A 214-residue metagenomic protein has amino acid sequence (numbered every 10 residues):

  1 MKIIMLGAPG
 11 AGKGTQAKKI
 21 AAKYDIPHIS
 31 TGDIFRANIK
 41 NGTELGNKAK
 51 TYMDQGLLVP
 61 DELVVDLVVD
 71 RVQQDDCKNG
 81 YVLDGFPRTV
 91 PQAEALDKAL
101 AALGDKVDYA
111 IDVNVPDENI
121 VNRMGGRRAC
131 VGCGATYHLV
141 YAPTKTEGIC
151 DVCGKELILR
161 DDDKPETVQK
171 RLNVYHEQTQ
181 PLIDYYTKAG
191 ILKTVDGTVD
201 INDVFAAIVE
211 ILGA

Functional and structural regions predicted by a protein language model:
M1-A214: Glycine-rich phosphate-binding loop of ATP-dependent small-molecule kinases
